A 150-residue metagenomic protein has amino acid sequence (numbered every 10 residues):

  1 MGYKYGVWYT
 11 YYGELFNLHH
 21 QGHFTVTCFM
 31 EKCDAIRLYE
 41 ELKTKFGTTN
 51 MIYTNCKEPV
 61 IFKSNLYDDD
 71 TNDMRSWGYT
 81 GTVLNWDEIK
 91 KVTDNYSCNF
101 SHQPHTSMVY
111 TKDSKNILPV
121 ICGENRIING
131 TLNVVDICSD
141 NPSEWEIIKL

Functional and structural regions predicted by a protein language model:
M1-L150: Histidine-dependent nucleotide/RNA phosphoesterase domain, centered on the 2H-phosphoesterase fold with its duplicated
